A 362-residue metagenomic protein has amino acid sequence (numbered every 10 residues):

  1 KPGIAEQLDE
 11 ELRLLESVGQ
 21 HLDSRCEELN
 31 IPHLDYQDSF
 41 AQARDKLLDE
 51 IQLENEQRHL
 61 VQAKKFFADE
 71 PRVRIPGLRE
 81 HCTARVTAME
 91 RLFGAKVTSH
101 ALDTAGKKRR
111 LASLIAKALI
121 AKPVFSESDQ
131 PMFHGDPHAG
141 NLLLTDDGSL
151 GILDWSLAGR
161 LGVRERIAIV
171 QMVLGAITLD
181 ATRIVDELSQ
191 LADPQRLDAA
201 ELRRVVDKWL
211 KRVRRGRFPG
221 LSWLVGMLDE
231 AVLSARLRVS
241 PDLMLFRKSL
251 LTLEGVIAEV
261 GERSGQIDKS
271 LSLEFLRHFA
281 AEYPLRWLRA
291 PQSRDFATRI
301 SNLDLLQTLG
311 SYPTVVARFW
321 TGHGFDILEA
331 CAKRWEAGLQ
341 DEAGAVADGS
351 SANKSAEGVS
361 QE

Functional and structural regions predicted by a protein language model:
K1-E362: Conserved catalytic cores of large enzyme domains
